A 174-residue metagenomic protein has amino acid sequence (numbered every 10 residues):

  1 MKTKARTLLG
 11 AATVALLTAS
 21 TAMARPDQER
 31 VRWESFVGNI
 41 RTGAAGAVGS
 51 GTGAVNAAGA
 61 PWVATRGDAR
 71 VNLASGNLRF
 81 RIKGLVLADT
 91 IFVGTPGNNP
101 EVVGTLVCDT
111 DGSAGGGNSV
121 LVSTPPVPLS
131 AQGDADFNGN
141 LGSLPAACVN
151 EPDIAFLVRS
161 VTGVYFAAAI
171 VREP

Functional and structural regions predicted by a protein language model:
M1-L9: Bacterial N-terminal signal peptides that target proteins for export
G10-T18: Bacterial N-terminal signal peptides
S20-A24: Sec/Tat signal peptide C-region and signal peptidase I cleavage site
R25-D68, N72, E173-P174: N-terminal segment immediately downstream of the Sec signal-peptide cleavage site in secreted/extracellular proteins
N56-P96: Short, surface-exposed binding/anchoring microloops in extracellular/periplasmic proteins
G67, F80, V102-G104, F137-G139: Hydrophobic residues positioned within well-ordered beta-strands of beta-sheet architectures
V93-S113: Extended low-complexity, serine/threonine- and proline-enriched intrinsically disordered segments
A114-P174: Helix-rich interaction surfaces within compact, conserved domain-sized segments that mediate assembly or partner
